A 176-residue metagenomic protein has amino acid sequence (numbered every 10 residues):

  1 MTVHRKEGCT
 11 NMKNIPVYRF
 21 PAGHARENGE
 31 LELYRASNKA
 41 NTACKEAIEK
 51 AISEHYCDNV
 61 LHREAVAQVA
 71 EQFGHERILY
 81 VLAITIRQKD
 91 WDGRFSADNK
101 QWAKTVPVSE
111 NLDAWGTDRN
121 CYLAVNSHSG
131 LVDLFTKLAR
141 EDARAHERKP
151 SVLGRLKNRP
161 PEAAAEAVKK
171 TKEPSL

Functional and structural regions predicted by a protein language model:
M1-S175: Gram-negative host-targeted secretion-system effectors, predominantly Type III and Type IV, recognized via long
